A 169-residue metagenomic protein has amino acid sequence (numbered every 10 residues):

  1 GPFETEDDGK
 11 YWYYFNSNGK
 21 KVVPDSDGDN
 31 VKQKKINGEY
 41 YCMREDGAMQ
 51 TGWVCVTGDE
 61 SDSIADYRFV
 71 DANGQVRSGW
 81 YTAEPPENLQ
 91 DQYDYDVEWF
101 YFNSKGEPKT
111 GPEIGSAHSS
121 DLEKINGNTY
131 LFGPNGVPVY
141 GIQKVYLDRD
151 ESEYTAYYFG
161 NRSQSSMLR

Functional and structural regions predicted by a protein language model:
G1-R169: Extracellular adhesion/carbohydrate-binding repeat motifs centered on closely spaced tryptophans
